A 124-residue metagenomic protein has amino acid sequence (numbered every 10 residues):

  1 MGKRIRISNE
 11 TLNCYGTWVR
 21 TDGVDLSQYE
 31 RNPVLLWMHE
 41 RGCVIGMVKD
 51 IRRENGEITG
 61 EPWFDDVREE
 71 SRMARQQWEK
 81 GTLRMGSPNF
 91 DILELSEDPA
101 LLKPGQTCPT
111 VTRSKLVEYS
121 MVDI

Functional and structural regions predicted by a protein language model:
M1-N32: Polar/acidic, low-complexity leader/linker segments enriched in S/T/G and N/D
R4, D50-I124: Residue microenvironments linked to proteolytic maturation and disulfide-stabilized extracellular modules
N9-T11, H39-R41, P62-D66: Short glycine-rich, polar/acidic loop-and-turn segments at beta strand-coil junctions
Y15-G16, W37, G42-I45: C-terminal (or distal) subdomains of carbohydrate-active enzymes
R20-T21, G42-C43, I51, D66-V67: Short, surface-exposed beta-strand-loop junctions and turns on beta-sheet-rich folds
D22-D25, L36, V44, S71 (+1 more regions): Residue-level detector of solvent-exposed, low-hydrophobicity positions
L26-Q28, M47-R53: Short, exposed beta-strand/loop patches in secreted or surface proteins that constitute
R31-R41, G86: Short conserved beta-strand and strand-loop elements enriched in small hydrophobics with frequent Asp/Gly
